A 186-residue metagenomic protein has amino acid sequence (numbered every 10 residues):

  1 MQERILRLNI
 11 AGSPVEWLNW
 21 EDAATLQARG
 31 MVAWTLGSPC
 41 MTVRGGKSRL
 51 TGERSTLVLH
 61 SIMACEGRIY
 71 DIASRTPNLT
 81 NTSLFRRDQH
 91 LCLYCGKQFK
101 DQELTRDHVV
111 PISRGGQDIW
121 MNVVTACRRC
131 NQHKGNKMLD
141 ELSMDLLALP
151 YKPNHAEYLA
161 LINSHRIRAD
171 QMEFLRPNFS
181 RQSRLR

Functional and structural regions predicted by a protein language model:
M1, F99-K100, C130: Alpha-helical hydrophobic/aromatic positions enriched in membrane-embedded helices and signal peptides
M1-T76, N81, M144, P150-R186: Short helix-coil boundary/hinge micro-motifs
P77, K97-T125, K134-P150: Histidine-centered nuclease catalytic patch
N81-S83, Y94-G96: Short helix-to-loop capping/linker segments positioned immediately adjacent to catalytic or ligand/cofactor-binding
F85-H90, I119-V123: Short metal-coordination and nucleic-acid-contact micro-motifs, chiefly zinc-binding Cys/His arrays
L93-Y94, R129: Short, cysteine/histidine-rich loop/knuckle motifs that typically chelate Zn2+
